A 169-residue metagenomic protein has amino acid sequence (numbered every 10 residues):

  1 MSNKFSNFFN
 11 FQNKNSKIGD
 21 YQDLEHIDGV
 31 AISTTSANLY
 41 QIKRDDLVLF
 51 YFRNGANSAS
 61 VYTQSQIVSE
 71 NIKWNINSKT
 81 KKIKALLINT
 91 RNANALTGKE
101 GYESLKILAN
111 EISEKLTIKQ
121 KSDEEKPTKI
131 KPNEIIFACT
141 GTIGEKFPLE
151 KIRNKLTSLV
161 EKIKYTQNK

Functional and structural regions predicted by a protein language model:
S2-K169: Alpha/propeptide regions of enzymes that mature by internal proteolysis
